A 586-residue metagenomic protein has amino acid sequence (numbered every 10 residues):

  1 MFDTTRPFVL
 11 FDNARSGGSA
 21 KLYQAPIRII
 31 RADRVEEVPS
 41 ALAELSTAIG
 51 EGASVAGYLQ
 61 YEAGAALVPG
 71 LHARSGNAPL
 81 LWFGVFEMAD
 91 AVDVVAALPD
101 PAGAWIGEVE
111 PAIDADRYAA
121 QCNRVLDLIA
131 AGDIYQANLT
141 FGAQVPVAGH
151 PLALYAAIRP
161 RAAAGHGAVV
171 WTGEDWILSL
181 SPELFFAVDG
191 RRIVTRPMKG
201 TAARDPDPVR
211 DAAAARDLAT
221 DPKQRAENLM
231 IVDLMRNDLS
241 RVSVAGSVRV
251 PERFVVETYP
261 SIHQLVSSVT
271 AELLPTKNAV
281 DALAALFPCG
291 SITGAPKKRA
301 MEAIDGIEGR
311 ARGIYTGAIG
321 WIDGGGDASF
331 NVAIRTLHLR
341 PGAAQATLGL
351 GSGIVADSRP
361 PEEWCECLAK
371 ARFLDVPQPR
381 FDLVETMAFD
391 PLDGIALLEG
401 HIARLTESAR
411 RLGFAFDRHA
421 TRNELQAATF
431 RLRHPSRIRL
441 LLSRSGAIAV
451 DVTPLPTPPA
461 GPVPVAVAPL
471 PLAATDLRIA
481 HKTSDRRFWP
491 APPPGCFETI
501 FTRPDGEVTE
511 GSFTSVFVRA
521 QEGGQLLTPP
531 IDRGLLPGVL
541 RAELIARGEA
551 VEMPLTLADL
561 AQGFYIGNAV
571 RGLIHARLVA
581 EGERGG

Functional and structural regions predicted by a protein language model:
M1-T386, F501-R503: Extended alpha-helical targeting/anchoring segments, especially N-terminal organellar/secretory targeting helices
N228, L265, R359-E366, K370-G586: Helix-start/capping segments and mature chain N-termini
